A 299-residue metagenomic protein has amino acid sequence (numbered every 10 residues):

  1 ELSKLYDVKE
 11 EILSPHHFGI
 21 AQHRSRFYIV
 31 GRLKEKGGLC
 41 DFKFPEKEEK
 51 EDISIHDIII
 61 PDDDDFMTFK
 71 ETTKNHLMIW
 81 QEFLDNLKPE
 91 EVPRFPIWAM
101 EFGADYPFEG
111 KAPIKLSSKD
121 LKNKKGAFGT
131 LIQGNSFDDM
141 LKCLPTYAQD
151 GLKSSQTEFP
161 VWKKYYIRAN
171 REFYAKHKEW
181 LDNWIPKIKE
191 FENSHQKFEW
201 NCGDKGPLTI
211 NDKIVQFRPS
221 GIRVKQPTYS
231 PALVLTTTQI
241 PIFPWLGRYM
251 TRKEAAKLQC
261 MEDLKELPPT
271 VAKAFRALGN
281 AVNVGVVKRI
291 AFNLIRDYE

Functional and structural regions predicted by a protein language model:
E1, P45-E48, M250-T251: Glycine-rich, phosphate-binding/catalytic loops in enzymes
E1-L33, G37-G38: Conserved Class I SAM-dependent methyltransferase catalytic core
D7, G37-K47, Q239-L246: Short, well-ordered strand-loop elements centered on a beta-strand within folded domains, enriched for acidic residues
K9-E11, D41-P45, I59-D64, E262-L267 (+2 more regions): Short C-terminal domain-edge/linker segments immediately following a structured domain
H16-H17, D41-K47, A127, R218-I222: Intrinsically disordered, low-complexity boundary segments flanking structured domains
F18, H23-S25, K47-E49, A255 (+2 more regions): Short capping/connector residues at structural and topological boundaries
H23-F102: Flexible, glycine-/basic-rich loop-and-beta segments that form/coincide with the SAM-dependent methyltransferase
G103-E299: C-terminal target-recognition/interaction regions appended to catalytic cores
